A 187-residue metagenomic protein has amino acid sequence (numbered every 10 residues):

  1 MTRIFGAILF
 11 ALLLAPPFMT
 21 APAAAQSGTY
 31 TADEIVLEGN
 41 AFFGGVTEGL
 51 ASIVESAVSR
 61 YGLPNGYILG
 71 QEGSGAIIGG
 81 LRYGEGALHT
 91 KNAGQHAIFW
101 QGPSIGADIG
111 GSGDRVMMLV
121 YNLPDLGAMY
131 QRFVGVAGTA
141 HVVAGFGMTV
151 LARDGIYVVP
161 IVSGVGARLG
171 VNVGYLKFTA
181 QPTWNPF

Functional and structural regions predicted by a protein language model:
M1-I4: Positively charged n-region of N-terminal signal peptides that target proteins for export
G6-P17: Bacterial N-terminal signal peptides
F18-A25: Sec/Tat signal peptide C-region and signal peptidase I cleavage site
Q26-F187: Small-residue-enriched, tightly packed secondary-structure blocks
